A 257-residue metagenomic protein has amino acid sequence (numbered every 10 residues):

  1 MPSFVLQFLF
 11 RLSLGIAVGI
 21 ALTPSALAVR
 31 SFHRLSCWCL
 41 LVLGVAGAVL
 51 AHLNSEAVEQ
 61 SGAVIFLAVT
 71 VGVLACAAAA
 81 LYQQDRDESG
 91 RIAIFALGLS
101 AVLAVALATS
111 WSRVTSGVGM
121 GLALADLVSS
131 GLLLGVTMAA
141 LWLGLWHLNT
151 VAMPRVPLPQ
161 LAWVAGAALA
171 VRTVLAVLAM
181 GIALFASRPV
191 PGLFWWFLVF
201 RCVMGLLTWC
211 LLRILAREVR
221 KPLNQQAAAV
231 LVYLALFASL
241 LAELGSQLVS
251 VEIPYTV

Functional and structural regions predicted by a protein language model:
P2-W111, L127-W146, W163-A183, W195-T256: Hydrophobic cores of alpha-helical transmembrane segments in multi-pass integral membrane proteins
S55-E59, R113-L122, L184-P191: Membrane-interface helix termini and inter-helical loops of multi-pass transporters
G119, R155-V156, G192-L193, Q226-V230: Juxtamembrane/transmembrane-helix boundary motifs in multi-pass membrane proteins
G119-L122, M138-M153: Extracytoplasmic beta-rich ectodomain segments of secreted or membrane-anchored proteins
G119-V128, R155-A167: Membrane-water interface at loop-to-transmembrane-helix junctions
W146, T150-P154, L184-P191: Membrane-interface interhelical connector segments
